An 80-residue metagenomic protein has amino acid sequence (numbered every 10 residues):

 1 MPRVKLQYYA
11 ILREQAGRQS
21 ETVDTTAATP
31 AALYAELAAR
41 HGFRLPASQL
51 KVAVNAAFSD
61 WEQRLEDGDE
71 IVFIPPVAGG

Functional and structural regions predicted by a protein language model:
M1-G79: Ubiquitin-like/PB1-type beta-grasp interaction modules and other compact soluble beta-rich domains
